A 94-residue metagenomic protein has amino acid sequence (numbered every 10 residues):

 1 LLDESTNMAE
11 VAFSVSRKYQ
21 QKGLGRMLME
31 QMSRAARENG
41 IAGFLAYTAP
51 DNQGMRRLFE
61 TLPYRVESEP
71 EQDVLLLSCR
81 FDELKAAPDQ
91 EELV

Functional and structural regions predicted by a protein language model:
L1-V94: Long, contiguous binding/interaction regions
